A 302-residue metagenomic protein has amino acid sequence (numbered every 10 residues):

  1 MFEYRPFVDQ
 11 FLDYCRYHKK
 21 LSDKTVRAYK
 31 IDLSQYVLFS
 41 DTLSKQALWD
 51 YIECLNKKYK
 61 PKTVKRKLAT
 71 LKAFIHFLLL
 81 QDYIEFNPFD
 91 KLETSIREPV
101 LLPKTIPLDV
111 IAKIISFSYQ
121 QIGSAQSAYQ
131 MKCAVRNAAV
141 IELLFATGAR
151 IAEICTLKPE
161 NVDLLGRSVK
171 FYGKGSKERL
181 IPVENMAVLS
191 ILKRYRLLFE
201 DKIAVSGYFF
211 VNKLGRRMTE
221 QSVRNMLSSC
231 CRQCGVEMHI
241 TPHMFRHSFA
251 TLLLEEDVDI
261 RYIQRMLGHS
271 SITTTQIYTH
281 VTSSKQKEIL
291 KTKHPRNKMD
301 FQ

Functional and structural regions predicted by a protein language model:
M1-Q302: Conserved catalytic core of the tyrosine transesterase superfamily
